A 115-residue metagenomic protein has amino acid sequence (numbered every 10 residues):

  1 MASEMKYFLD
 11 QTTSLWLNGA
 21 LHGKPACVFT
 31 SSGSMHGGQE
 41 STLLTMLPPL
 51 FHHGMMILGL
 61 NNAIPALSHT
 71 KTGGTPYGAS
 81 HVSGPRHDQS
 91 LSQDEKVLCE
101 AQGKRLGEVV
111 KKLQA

Functional and structural regions predicted by a protein language model:
M1-S68: Helix-loop-strand module that forms the ligand-binding subsite of alpha/beta enzymes
G59-A115: Glycine-rich phosphate/pyrophosphate-binding loop and the adjoining helix
